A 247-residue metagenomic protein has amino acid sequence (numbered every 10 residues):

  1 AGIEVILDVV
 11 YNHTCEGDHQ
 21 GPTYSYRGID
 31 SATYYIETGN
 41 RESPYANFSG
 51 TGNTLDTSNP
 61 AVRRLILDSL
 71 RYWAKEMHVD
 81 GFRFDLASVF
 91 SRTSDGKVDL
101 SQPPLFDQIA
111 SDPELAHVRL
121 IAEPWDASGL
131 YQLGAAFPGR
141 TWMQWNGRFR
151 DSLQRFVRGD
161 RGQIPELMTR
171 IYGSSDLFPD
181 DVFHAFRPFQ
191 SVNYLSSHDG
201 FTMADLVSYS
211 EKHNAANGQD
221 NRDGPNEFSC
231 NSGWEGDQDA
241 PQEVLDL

Functional and structural regions predicted by a protein language model:
A1-H78, R83-E114, L130, D180: Substrate-binding/active-site clefts of carbohydrate-active enzymes
H78, G96, L100-L247: Conserved alpha/beta catalytic core and glycan-binding cleft of carbohydrate-active enzymes
